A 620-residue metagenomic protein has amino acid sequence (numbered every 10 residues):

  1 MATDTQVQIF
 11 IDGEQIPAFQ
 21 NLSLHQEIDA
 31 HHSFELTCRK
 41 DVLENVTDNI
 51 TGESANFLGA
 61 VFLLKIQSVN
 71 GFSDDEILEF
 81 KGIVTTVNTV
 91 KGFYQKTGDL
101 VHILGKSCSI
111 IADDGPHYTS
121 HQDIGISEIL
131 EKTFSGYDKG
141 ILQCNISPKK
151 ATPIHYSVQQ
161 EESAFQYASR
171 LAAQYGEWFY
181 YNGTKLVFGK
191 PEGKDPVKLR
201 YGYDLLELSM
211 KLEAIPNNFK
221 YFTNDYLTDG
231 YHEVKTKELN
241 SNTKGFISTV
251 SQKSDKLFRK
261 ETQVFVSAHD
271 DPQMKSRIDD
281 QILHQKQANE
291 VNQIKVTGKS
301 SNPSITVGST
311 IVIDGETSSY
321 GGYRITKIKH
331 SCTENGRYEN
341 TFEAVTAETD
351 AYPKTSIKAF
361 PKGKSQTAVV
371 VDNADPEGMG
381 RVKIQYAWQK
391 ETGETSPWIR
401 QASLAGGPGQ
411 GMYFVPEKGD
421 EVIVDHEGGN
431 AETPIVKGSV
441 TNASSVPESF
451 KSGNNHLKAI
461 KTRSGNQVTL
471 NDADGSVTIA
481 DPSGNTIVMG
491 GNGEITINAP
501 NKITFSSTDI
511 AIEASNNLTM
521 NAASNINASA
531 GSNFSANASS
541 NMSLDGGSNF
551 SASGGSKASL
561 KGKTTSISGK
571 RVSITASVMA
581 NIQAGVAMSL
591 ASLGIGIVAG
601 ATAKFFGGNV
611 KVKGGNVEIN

Functional and structural regions predicted by a protein language model:
M1-N620: Amphipathic alpha-helical and helix-coil boundary elements used as assembly and membrane-proximal scaffolds
